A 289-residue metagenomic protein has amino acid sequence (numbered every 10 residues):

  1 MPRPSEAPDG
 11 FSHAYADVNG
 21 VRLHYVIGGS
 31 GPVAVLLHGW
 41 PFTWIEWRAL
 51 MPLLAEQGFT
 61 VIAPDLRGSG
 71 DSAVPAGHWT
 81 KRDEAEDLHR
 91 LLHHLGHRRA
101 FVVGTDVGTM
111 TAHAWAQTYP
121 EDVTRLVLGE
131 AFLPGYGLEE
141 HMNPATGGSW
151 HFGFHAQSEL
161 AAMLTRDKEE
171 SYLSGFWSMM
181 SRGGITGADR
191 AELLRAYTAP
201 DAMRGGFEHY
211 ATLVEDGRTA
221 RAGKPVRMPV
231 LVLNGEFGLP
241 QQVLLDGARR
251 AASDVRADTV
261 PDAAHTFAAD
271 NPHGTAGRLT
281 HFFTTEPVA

Functional and structural regions predicted by a protein language model:
P2-A14, V21-L23, V33, I62 (+4 more regions): Flexible "cap/lid" subdomain of the alpha/beta-hydrolase fold that forms the substrate-access gate
D17-N19, H38: Short strand-coil-strand connectors
V26-D71, A248: Conserved HGGG/HGGXW glycine-rich cap/lid loop of the alpha/beta-hydrolase fold
H38-P41, Y197, D270: Conserved residues at beta->alpha junctions
E46, W115, N271: Acidic donor-diphosphate engagement hotspot in glycosyltransferases and nucleotidyltransferases that stabilizes
